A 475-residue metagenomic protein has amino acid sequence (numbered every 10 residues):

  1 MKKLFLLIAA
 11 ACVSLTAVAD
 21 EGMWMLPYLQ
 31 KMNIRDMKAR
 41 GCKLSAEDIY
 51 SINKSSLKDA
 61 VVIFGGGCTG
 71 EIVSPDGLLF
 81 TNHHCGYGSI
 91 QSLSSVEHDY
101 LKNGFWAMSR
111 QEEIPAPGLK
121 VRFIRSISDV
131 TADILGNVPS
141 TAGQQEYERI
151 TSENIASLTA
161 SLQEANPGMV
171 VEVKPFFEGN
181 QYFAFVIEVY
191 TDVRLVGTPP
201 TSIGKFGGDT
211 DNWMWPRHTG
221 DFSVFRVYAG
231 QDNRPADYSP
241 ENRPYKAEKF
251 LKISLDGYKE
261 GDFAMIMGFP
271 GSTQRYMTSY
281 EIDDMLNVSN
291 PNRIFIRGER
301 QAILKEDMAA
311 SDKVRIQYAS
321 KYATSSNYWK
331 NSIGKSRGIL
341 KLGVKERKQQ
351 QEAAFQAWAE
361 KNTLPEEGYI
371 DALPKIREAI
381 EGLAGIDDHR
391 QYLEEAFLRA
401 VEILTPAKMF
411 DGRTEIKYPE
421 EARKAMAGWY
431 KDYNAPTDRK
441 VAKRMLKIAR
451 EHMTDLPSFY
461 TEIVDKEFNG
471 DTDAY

Functional and structural regions predicted by a protein language model:
K2, I8, L15-Y475: Terminal presequence/propeptide segments associated with secretion/organelle targeting and zymogen/polyprotein
